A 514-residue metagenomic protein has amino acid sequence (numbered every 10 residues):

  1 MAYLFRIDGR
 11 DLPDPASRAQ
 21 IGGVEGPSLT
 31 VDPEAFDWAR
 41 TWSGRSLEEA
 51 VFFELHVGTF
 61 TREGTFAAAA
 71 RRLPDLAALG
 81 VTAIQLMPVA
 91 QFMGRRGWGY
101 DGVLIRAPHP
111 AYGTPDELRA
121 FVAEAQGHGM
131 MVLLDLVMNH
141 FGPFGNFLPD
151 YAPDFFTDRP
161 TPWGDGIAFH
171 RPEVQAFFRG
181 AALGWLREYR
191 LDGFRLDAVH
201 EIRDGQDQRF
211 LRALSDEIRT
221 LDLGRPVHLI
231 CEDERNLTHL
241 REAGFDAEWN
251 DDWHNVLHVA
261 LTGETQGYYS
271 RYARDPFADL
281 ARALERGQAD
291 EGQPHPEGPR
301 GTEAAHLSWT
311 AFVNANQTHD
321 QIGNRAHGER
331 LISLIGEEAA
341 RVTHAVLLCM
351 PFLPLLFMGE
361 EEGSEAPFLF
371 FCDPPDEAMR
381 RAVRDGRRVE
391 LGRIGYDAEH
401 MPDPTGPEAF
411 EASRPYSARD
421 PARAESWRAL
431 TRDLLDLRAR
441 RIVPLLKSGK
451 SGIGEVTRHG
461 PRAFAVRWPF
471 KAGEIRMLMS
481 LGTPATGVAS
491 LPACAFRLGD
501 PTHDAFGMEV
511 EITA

Functional and structural regions predicted by a protein language model:
M1, G499-A514: C-terminal beta-strand-rich structural cap/linker in extracellular carbohydrate-active enzymes
M1-E54, T59-G64, D75, A378-M379: The feature marks proteins involved in alpha-glucan
S43-L47, F52, H56-H228, H239-L240: Substrate-binding/active-site clefts of carbohydrate-active enzymes
V57-F60, Q91, N139, H200-E201 (+9 more regions): Short, solvent-exposed loop/turn segments at secondary-structure junctions
F60, A198-H200, H327-E338, S413-E425: Active-site rim elements
S215-R393: Conserved alpha/beta catalytic core and glycan-binding cleft of carbohydrate-active enzymes
A283-P299, L356, E362-F371, Y396-I475: Glycan-recognition and catalytic regions of carbohydrate-active enzymes
I475, P484-P501: Beta-strand-rich binding/interaction modules
